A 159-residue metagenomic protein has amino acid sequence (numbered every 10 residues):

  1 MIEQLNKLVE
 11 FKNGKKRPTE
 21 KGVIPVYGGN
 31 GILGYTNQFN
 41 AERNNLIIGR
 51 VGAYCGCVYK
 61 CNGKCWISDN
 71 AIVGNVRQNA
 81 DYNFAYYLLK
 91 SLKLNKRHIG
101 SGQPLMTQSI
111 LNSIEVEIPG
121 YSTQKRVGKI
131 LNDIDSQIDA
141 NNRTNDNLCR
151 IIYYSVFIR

Functional and structural regions predicted by a protein language model:
M1-G28, S113-R159: Non-catalytic DNA-recognition/assembly elements of restriction-modification systems
I2-V116: DNA target-recognition domains and sequence-specific DNA-contacting regions of bacterial/archaeal
